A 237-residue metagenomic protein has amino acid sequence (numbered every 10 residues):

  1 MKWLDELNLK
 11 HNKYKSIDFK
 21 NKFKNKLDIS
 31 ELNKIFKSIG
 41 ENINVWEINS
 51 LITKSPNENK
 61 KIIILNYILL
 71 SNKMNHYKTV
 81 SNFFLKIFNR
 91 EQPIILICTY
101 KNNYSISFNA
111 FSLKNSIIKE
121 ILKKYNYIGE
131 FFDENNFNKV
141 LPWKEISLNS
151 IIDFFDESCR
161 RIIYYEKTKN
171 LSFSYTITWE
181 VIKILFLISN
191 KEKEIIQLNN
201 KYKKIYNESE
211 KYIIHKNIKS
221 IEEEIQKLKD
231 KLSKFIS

Functional and structural regions predicted by a protein language model:
M1-N109: N-terminal, leucine/charged-rich tether regions that mediate assembly and partner docking in large macromolecular
D5, K10-K13, E58, M74 (+5 more regions): A generic structural signal for ordered alpha-helices
Y14, Y67, Y77, Y100 (+8 more regions): Sequence-level detector for tyrosine residue identity
N57-I64, L70-N75, E120-I121, N136 (+3 more regions): Generic detector of short, locally flexible boundary/turn motifs and exposed helical patches
N75, P142, I146-N149, D153 (+2 more regions): Alpha-helix boundary/N-cap detector
N82-F173: Extended assembly-interface/linker segments at domain junctions
Y175, V181-S237: Alpha-helical oligomerization segments
